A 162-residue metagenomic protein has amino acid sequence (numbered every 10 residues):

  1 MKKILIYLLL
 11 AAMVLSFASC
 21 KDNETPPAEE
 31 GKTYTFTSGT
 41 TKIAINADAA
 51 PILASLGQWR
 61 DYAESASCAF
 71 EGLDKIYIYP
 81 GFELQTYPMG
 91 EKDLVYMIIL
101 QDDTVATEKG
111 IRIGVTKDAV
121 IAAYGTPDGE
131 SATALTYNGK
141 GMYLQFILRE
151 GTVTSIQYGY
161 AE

Functional and structural regions predicted by a protein language model:
M1-I4: Positively charged n-region of N-terminal signal peptides that target proteins for export
A11-A12: Repetitive helical segments and hydrophobic/amphipathic motifs
L15-S19: C-terminal motif of bacterial Sec signal peptides marking the signal peptidase cleavage site
K21-N23: Bacterial signal peptide processing site
F36-I43, T104-I111: Second-shell loop/turn segments in exported
S38, A49-G90, R112-A161: A cross-family detector of function-defining hotspots
L94-Y96, L100-T107, I113: A low-complexity, Ser/Thr/Gly/Pro-enriched, surface-exposed linker/loop concept that marks segments flanking
D103-T104, Y160-E162: A short acidic/small-residue loop/turn micro-motif
